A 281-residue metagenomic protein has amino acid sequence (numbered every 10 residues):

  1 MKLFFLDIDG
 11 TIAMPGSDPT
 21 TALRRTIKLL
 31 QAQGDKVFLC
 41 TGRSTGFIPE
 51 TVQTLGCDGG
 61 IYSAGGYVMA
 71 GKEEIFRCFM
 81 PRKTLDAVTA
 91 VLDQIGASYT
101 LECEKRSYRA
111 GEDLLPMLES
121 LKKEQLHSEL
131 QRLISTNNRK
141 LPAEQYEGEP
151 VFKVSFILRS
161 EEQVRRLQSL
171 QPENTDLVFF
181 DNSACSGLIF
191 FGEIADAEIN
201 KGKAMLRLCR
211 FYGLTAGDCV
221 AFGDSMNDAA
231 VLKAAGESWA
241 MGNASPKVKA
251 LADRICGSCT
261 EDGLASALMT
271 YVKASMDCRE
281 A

Functional and structural regions predicted by a protein language model:
M1, G34, C57, V151-F152 (+2 more regions): Short, well-ordered alpha-helix to beta-strand connector turns
M1-L3, T20, F191-A281: Mg2+-dependent phosphoryl-transfer enzymes with acidic/Ser/Thr/Gly-rich catalytic loops
K2-S17, V88, L232: Asp-based phosphoryl-transfer active-site loop
G10, G65, G223-S225: Active-site metal-binding loops of divalent metal-dependent hydrolases
P15-E124: Active-site phosphate-binding/coordination module
I48-V52, L167, V248, L264: Hydrophobic packing residues within well-ordered alpha-helices of enzyme cores
L55-G56, A64, E173-T175, A234-A235 (+1 more regions): Short, structured coil segments at secondary-structure junctions
R106-V220: Conserved acidic, metal-coordinating active-site core of Asp-based, Mg2+-dependent phosphoryl-transfer enzymes
